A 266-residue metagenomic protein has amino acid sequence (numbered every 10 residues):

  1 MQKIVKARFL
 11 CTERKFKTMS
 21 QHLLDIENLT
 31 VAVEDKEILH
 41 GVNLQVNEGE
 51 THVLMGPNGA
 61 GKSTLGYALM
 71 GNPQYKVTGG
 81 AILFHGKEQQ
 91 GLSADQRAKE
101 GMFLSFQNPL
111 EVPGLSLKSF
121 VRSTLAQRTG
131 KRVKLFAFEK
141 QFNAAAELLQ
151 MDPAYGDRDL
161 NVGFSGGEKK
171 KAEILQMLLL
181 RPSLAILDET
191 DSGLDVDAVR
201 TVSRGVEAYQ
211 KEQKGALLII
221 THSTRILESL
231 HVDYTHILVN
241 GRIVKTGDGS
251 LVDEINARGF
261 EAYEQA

Functional and structural regions predicted by a protein language model:
L24-I26, L39-G41: Conserved structural motif at the start of ABC-family nucleotide-binding domains
K36-E37, Q96: Short coil-to-beta microelement around the adenine-binding A-loop and adjacent beta1/P-loop entry of ABC ATPase
V46-E48: Conserved hydrophobic segment flanking the Walker A/P-loop of ABC-type ATPase nucleotide-binding domains
M55-P57: The feature captures the beta-strand-to-loop junction immediately N-terminal to the Walker
A81-R97, N161: ABC ATPase NBD Q-loop/coupling interface
L110-S183: ABC-family P-loop ATPase nucleotide-binding domains
E189-T190, D197: Walker B catalytic motif
L238, R242-Q265: Conserved beta-strand-loop-alpha-helix hinge in the C-terminal portion of ABC ATPase nucleotide-binding domains
